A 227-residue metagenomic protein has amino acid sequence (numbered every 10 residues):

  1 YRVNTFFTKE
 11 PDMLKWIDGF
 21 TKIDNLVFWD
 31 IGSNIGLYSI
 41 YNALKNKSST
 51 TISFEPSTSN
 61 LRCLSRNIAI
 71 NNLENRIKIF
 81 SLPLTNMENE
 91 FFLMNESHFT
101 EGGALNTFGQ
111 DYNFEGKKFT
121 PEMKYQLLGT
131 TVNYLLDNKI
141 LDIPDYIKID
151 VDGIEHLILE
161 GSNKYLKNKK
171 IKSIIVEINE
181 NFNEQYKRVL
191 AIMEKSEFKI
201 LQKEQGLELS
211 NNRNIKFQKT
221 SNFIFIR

Functional and structural regions predicted by a protein language model:
Y1-K15, F80-K139, T220-N222: Glycine-rich adenosyl-binding loop in Rossmann-like folds that engage adenosine-containing cofactors
Y1-N72, R76, K117-P121, I200-R227: S-adenosyl-L-methionine
G32, P83, D150: The conserved acidic donor/metal-binding loop of glycosyltransferases
N42, L64, I77, L93-M94 (+1 more regions): Hydrophobic packing residues within well-ordered alpha-helices of enzyme cores
K45-S53, N60, Y134-R227: Conserved acidic-Pro-Pro-aromatic motif
A69-N71, M94-T100, L166, A191-E194: Short, hinge-like loop/turn segments at secondary-structure boundaries
